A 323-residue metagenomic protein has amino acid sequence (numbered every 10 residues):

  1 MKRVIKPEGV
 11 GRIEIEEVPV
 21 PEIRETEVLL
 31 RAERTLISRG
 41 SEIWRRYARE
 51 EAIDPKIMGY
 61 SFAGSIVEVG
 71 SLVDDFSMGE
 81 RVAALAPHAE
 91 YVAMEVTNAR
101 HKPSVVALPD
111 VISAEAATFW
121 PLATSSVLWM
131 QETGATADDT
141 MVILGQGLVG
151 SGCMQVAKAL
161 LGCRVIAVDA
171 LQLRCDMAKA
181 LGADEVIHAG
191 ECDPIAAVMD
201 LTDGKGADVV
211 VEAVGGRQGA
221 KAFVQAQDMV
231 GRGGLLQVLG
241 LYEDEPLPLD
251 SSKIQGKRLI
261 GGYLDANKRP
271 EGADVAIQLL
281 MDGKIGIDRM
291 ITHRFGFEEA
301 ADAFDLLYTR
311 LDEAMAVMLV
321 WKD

Functional and structural regions predicted by a protein language model:
P21-I37, R45-H88: Glycine-rich beta-strand-centered segment in the early N-terminal region that forms part of a ligand/cofactor-binding
A63, A83, V142, I166 (+3 more regions): Structural detector of well-ordered beta-strand residues that form the stable sheet scaffold of enzyme domains
D75, R81-L144: NAD(P)H dinucleotide-binding glycine-rich loop of Rossmann-like/cofactor-binding domains, especially the beta1-alpha1
G79, D138, A183, G206-A207 (+1 more regions): Local beta-strand N-terminus motif with an aromatic residue
A89-E90, A170-M177, D244-D250: Short, glycine/polar-rich helix-capping loops at beta-to-alpha or helix-loop-helix junctions that flank or form
S113-C192, A196: Mid-domain Rossmann-like dinucleotide-binding core that forms the NAD(H)/NADP(H) cofactor-binding site
L181-R258: Glycine-rich cofactor phosphate-binding loops and adjacent beta1-alpha1 units of small-molecule cofactor enzyme domains
A220, V224-Q227, R232, P270-D323: C-terminal hydrophobic helical "lid"/dimerization subdomain of Rossmann-like NAD(P)H-dependent oxidoreductases
